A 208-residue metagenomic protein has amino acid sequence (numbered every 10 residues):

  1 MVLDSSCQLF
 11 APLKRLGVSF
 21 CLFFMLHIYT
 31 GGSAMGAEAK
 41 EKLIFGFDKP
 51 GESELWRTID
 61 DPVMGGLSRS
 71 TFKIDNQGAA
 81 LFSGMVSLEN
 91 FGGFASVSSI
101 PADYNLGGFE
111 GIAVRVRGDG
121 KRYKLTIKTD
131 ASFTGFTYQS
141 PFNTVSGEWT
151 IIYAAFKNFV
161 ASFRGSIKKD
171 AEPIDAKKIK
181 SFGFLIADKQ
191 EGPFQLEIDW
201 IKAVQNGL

Functional and structural regions predicted by a protein language model:
M1-L13: N-terminal secretory signal peptides that target proteins for export/translocation
V2, T30-L208: Beta-rich carbohydrate-recognition modules and glycan-binding surfaces
S19-Y29: Bacterial N-terminal signal peptides
